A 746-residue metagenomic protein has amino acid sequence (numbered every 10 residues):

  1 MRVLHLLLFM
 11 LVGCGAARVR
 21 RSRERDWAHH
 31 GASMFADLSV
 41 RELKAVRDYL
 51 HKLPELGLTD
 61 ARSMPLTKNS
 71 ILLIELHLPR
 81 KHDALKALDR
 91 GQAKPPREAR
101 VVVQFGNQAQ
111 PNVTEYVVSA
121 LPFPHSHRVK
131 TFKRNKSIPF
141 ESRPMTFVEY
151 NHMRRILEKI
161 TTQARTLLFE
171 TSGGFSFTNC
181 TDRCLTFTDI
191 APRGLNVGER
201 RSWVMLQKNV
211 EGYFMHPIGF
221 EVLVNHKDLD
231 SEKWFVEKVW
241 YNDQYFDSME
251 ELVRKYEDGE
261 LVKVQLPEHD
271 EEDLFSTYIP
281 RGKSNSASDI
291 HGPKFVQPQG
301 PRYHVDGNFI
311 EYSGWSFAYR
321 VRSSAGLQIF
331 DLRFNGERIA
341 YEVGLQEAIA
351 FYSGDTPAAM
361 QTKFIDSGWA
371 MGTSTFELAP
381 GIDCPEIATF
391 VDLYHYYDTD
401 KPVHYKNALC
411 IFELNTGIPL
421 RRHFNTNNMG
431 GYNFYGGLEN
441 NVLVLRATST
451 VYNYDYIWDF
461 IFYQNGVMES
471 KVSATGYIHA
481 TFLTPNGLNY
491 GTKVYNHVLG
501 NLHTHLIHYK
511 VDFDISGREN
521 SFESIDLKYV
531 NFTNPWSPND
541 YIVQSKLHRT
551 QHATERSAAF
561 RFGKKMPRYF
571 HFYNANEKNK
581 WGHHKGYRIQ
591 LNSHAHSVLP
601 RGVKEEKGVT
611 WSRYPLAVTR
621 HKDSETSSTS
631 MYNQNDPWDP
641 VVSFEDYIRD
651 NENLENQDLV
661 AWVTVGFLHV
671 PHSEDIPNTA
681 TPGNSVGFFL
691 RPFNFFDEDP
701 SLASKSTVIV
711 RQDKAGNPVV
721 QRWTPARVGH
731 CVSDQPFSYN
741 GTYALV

Functional and structural regions predicted by a protein language model:
R2-A17: Cleavable N-terminal signal peptides of Sec/SRP-targeted secreted and luminal proteins
A17-N196, R201-V467, S473, Y477-N486 (+1 more regions): Extended effector regions of multi-domain proteins
